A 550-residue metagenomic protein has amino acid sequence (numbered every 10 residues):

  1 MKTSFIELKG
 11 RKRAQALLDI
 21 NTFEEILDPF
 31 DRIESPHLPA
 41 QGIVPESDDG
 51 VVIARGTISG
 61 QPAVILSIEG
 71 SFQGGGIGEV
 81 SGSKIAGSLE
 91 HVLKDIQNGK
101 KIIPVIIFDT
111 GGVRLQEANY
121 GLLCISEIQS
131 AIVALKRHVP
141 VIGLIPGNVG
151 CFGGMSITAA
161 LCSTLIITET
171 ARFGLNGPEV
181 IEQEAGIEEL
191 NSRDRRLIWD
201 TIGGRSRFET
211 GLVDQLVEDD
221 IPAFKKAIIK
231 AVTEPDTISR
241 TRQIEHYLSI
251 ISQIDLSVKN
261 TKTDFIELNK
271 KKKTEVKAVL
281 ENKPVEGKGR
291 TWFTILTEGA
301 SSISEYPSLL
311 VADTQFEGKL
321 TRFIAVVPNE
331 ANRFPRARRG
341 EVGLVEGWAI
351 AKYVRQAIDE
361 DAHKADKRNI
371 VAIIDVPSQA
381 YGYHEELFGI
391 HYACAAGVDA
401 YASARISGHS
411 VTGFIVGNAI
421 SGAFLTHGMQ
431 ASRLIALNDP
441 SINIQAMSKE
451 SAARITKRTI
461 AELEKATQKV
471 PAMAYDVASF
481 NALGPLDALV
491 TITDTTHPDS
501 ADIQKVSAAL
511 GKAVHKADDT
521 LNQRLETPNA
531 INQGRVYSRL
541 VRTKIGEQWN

Functional and structural regions predicted by a protein language model:
M1-R32, E182-S304, A453, K457-N550: Amphipathic alpha-helical segments at domain termini/boundaries
V44-G60, S304-L320: N-terminal short beta-loop-beta anion/metal-coordinating cradle
D49, I77-K100, G340-K364: A short, well-ordered alpha-helical element
G50-V52, T57-Q61, G87, Q183-A185 (+6 more regions): Small-residue-centered hinge/linker elements
I58-S83, E317-W348: STAS-typified acidic loop motif
E69, K100-E117, D366-L387: Short, glycine-/small-residue-enriched flexible loop/hinge segments at domain edges that mediate gating
I106, G143-I145, A325, A372 (+1 more regions): Structural beta-sheet core signal
G112-T241, G382-D502: Conserved catalytic cores of soluble enzyme domains, especially glycine-rich substrate-binding beta-alpha loops
